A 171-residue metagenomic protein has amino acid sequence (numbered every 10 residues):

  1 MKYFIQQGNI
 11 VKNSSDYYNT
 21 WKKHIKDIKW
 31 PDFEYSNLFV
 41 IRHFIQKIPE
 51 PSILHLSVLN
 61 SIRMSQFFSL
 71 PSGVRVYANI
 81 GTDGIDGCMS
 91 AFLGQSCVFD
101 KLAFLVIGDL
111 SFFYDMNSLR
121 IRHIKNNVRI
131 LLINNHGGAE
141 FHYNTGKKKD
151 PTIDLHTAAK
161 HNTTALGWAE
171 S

Functional and structural regions predicted by a protein language model:
M1-S15: Terminal amphipathic helices with adjacent charged low-complexity linkers/tails
Y3, Y17-Y18, Y35, Y77 (+2 more regions): Sequence-level detector for tyrosine residue identity
Y3-Q7, H24, K47, P51 (+3 more regions): Change "in soluble alpha/beta enzymes" to "in soluble alpha/beta proteins
V11, D27-E34, D154-A159: Hydrophobic alpha-helical scaffolding
V11-S14, Y18, I41, N162: Alpha-helix initiation and N-capping motif
S14, L38-K47, N117-R120, N135-E140: Short charge-dense sequence patches
Y18-D100: Active-site diphosphate/adenylate-binding microenvironment
F67-S171: Thiamine diphosphate
